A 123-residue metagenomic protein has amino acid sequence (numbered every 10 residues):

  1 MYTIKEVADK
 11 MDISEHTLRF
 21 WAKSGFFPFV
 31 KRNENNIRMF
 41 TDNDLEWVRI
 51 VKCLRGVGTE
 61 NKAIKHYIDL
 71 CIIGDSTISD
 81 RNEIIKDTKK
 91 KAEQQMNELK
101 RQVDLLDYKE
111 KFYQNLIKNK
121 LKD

Functional and structural regions predicted by a protein language model:
M1-T17: Polyanion-binding surface elements
T3-E6, P28-K31, D42-D123: Arg/Lys-rich, alpha-helical DNA-contact motif
D9, A22, R55: Short polybasic/polar patches that bind polyanions
K10, S24, D42: Residues within the alpha-helical elements of helix-turn-helix
D12, W21-A22, I50: A ubiquitous, low-specificity "background" feature that marks scattered single residues across proteins without
H16-E34: Major-groove DNA-recognition helix of helix-turn-helix-type DNA-binding domains
I37: Conserved catalytic core of two-component sensor histidine kinases, primarily the HATPase_c ATP-binding
